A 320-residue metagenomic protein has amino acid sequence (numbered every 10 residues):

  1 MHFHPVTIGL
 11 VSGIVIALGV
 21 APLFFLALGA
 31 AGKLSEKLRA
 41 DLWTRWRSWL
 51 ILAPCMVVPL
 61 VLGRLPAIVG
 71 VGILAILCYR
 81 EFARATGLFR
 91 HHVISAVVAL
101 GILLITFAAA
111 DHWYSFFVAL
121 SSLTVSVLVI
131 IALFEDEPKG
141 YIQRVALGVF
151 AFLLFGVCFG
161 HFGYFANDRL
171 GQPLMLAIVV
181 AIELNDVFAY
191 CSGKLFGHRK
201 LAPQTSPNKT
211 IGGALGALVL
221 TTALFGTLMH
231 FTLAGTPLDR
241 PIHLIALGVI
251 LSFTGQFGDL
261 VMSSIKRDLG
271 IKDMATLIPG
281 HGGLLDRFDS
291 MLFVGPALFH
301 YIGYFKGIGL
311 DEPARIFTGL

Functional and structural regions predicted by a protein language model:
M1-I250: Membrane-embedded alpha-helical bundles of polytopic integral membrane proteins
V20, D268-L320: C-terminal membrane module of polytopic membrane proteins
R84-L88, R144-G148, G197, S263-G270 (+2 more regions): Short amphipathic alpha-helical coupling elements at transmembrane boundaries
A189-Y190, K209-T221, L251, G255-G258 (+2 more regions): Alpha-helical transmembrane segments that form the membrane-embedded catalytic/substrate-binding core of multi-pass
P237-F257, L269-G270, T276-G280: Short amphipathic alpha-helical interaction segments
